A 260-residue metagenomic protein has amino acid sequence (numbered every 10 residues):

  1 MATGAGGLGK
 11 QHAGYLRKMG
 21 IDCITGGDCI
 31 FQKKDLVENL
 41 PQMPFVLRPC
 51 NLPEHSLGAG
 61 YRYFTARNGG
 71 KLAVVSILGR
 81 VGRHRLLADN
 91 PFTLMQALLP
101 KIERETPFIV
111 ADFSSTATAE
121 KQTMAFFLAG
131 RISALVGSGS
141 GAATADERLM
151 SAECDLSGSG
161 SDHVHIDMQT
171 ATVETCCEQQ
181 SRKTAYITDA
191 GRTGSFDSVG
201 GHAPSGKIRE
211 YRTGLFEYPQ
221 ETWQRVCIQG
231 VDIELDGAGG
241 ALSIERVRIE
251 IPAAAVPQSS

Functional and structural regions predicted by a protein language model:
M1-S260: Acidic, metal/ion-coordinating pockets
